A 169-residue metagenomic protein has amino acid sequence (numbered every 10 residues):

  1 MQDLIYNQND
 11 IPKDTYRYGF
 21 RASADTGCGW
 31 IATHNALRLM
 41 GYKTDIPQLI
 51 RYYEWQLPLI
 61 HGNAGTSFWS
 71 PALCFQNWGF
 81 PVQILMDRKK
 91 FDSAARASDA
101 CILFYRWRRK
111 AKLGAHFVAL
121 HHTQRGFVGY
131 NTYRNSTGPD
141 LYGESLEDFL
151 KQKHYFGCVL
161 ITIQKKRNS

Functional and structural regions predicted by a protein language model:
M1-I5, N9, R96, H121-S169: Noncatalytic regulatory segments and standalone regulatory/sensor domains
M1-I60: Active-site-adjacent structural segments surrounding the nucleophilic cysteine of cysteine proteases and isopeptidases
W30-H34, A72, D92: Extracytoplasmic/secreted envelope proteins and their assembly/folding machinery, especially bacterial periplasmic
H34, W107, Y133: Residue-level signal for short, function-critical loop segments
Y42, F80-P81, A100: Short aromatic/hydrophobic-glycine micro-motifs
L49, P71, F91, L146-F149: Hydrophobic/aromatic residues in well-formed alpha-helices
L59-K89: Helix-adjacent hinge/juxtasegments
L85-G129: Active-site-adjacent substructure of cysteine-protease-like catalytic cores
